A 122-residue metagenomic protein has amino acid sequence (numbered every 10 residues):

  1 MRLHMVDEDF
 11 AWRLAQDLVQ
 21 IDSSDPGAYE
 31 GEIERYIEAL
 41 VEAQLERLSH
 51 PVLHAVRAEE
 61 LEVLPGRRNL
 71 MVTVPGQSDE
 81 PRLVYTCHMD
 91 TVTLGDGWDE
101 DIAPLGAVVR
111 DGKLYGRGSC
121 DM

Functional and structural regions predicted by a protein language model:
M1-G95: N-terminal helical capping/dimerization or prosegment-like subdomains of hydrolases acting on amide or phosphate bonds
E80-M122: Active-site metal-coordination/substrate-binding segment of hydrolases, especially metallo-dependent peptidases
